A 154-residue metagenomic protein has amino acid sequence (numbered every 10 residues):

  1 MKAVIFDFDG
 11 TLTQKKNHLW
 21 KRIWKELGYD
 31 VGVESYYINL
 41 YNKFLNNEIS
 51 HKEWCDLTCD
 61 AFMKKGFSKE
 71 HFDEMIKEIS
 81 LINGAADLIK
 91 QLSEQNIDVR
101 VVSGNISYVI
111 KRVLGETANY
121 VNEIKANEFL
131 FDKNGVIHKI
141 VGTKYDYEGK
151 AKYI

Functional and structural regions predicted by a protein language model:
M1-K52, D56-D60: Active-site neighborhood of HAD-like aspartate-dependent phosphohydrolases
K15, V101-V102: Small/polar loops that bind or transfer phosphate-bearing groups
H18, K65-K69, D132-G135: A short alpha-helix capping/helix-coil boundary motif
V31-N39, K65-F72, N119-V121: Short, surface-exposed acidic
I49-D87, Q95: Metal-dependent phosphoesterase signature
K77, N83-D98, N105-I154: C-terminal cap/substrate-recognition subdomain and adjoining C-terminal extension of metal-dependent phosphatase-like
